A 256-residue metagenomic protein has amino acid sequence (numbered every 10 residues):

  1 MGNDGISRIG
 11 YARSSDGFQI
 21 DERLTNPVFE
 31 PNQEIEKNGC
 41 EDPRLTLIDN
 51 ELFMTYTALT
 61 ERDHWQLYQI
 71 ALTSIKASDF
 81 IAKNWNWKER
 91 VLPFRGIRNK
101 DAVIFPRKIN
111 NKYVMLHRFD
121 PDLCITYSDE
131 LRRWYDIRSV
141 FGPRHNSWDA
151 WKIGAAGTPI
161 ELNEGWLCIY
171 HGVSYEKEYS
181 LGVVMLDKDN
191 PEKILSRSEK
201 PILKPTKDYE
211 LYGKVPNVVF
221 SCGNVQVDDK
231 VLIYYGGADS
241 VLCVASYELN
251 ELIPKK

Functional and structural regions predicted by a protein language model:
M1-N38, L47-W151, I160-K214, D228-K256: Beta-rich carbohydrate-recognition and catalytic domains
E41, A102, G157, F220-C222: Structural signature of WD-repeat beta-propeller blades
N224-Q226: Electrostatic interaction modules used in gene-expression and signaling proteins
